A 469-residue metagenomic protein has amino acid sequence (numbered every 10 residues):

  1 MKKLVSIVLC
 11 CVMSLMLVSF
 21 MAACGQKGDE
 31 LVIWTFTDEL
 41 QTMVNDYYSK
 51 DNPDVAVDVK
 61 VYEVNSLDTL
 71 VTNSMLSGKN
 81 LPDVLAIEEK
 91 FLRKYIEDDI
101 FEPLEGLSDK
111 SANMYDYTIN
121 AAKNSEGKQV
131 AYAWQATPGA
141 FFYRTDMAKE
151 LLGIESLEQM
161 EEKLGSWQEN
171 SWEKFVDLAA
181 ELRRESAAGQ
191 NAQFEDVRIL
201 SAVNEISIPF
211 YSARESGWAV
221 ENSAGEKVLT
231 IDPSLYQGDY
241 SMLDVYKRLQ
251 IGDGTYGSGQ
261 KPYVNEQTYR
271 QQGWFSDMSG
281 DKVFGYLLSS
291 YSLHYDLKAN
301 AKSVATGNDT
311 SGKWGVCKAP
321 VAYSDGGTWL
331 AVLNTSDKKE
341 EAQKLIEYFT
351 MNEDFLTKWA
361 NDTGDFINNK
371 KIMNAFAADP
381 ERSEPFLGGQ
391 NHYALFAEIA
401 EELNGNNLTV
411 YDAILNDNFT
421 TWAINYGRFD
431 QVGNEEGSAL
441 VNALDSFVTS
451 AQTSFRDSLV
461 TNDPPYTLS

Functional and structural regions predicted by a protein language model:
M1-I7: Positively charged n-region of N-terminal signal peptides that target proteins for export
S6, L17-R93, D109-A112, E155 (+3 more regions): Conserved N-terminal structural module of periplasmic/extracytoplasmic solute-binding proteins
D68-L81, D98, A148, K174-S186 (+1 more regions): Short helices/loops that flank or line small-molecule/ion binding pockets
I87-Y143, K149, T306-K318, A331 (+1 more regions): Hinge/lid segment of periplasmic solute-binding proteins
E126-Q135, G139, Q168-D232: Extracytoplasmic/periplasmic solute-binding protein
V176-A180, N222-R270, T310-G315: Glycine-centered hinge/linker elements that transmit conformational signals in sensory and ligand-binding systems
A301-N374: Extracytoplasmic/periplasmic substrate-recognition and gating elements
N374, P380-G388, Y393-S469: Conserved C-terminal helix/tail region of periplasmic/extracytoplasmic solute-binding proteins
